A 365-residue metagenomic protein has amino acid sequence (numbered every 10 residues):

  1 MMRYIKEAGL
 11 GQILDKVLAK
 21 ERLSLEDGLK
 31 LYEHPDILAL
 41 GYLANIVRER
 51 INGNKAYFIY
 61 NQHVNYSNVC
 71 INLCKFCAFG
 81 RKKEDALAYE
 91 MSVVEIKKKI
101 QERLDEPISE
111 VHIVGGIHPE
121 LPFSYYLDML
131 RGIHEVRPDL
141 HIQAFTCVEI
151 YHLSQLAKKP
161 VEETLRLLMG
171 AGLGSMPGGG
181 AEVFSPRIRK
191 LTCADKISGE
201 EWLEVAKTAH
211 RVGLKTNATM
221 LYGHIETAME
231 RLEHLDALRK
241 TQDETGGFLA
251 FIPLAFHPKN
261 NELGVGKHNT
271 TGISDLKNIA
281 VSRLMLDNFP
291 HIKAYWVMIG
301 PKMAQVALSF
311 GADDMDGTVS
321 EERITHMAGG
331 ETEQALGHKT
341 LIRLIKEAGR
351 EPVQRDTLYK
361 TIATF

Functional and structural regions predicted by a protein language model:
M1-L38, K98, L104, D236 (+1 more regions): Auxiliary Fe-S-binding modules of radical SAM enzymes
K20, A44, C74, I113 (+5 more regions): Conserved, mostly hydrophobic/aromatic
A39-K83, A88-V114, M176: N-terminal pre-triad scaffold of radical SAM enzymes
A56-Q62, V111, I142-T146, M176-G178 (+4 more regions): Hydrophobic faces of well-ordered beta-strands that scaffold small-molecule active sites in alpha/beta enzyme cores
N61-Q62, R81-E84, V114-S124, P186 (+2 more regions): Glycine-rich, proline-tolerant flexible connector loops at the mouths of alpha/beta enzymes
H63-N65, G116-H118, F145-H152, A181-E182 (+4 more regions): Active-site beta-loop-alpha junctions enriched in small/polar residues
I108-A206, R211-T216, H224, H291: Conserved SAM/AdoMet-binding glycine-rich loop
Y126-E135, K159-A171, T227-T245, L276 (+1 more regions): Short, electropositive alpha-helical surface patch
